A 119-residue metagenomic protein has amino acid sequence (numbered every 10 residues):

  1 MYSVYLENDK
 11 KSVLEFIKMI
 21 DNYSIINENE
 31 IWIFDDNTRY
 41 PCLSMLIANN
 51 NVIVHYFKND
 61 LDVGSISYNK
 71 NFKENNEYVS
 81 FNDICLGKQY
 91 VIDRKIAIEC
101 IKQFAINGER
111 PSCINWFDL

Functional and structural regions predicted by a protein language model:
M1-K95, N107-L119: Acidic (Asp/Glu-rich) sequence patches and key acidic residues that form negatively charged surfaces used
I96-Q103: Low-complexity, intrinsically disordered Gly/Pro/Thr-rich segments
